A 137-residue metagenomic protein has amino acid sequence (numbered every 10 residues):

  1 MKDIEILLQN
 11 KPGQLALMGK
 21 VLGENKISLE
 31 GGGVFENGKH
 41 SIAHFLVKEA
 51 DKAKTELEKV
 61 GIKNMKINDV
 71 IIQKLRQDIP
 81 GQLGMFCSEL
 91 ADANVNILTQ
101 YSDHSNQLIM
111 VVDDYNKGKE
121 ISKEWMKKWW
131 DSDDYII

Functional and structural regions predicted by a protein language model:
M1-I137: A conserved regulatory-domain signal marking ACT and ACT-like small-molecule sensing domains and adjacent regulatory
